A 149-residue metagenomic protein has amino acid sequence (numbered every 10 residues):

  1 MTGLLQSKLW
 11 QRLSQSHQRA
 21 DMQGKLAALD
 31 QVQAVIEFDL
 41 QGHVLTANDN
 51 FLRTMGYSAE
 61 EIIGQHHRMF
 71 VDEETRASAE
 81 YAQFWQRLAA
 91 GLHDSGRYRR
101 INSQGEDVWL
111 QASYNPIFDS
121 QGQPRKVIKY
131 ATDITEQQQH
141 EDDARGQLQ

Functional and structural regions predicted by a protein language model:
G3, K8-S16, Q121, R125-Q149: Sensory coupling linkers of modular signal transduction proteins
V35, G42-L45: Conserved hydrophobic beta-strand signature of PAS-family and PAS-like sensory domains
L45, D94, I101-V108, R125: PAS-family sensory domains
F51-I62: PAS/PAS-like sensory domain cap-loop motif
I63-T75: PAS-family sensory/regulatory domains
E73-A90, Q139: PAS/Per-ARNT-Sim sensory domains
A89, R99-G105, F118-D119: PAS-family sensory domains
A112-Y114, A131: Sensory-domain boundary capping and coupling elements
